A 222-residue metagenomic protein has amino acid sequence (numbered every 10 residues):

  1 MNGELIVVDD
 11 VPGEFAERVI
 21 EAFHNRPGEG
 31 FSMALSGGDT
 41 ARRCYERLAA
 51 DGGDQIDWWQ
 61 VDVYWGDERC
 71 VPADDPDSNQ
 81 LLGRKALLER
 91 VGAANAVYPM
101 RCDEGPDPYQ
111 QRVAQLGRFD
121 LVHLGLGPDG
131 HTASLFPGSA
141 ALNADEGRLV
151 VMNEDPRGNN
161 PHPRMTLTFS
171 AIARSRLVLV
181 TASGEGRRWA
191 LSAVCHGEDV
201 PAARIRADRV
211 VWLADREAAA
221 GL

Functional and structural regions predicted by a protein language model:
M1-M33, V97: N-terminal glycine-/serine-/threonine-rich phosphate-binding loop
N2, I56-H123: Ligand-binding beta-strand-loop-alpha-helix segment within the catalytic cores of soluble metabolic enzymes
N25, F31-D51: Glycine-rich N-terminal segment of FAD-binding domains in flavoprotein oxidoreductases, spanning the beta-loop-helix
G30, Q60-V61, F119, S175 (+1 more regions): Local beta-strand N-terminus motif with an aromatic residue
L35-T40, L124-P128, S183: Glycine-rich beta-strand-to-loop/alpha-helix junction loops that act as flexible
R47-D57, L81-R84, P137-E146: A glycine- and small-aliphatic-rich helix-loop capping segment at beta-alpha/alpha-beta transitions that lines
L121-L124, P128-S170: Class I SAM-dependent methyltransferase SAM-binding "motif I" and its flanking Rossmann-like core
S170, R174-L222: ATP/nucleoside-binding phosphotransfer catalytic cores, i.e., glycine-rich phosphate-binding loops
